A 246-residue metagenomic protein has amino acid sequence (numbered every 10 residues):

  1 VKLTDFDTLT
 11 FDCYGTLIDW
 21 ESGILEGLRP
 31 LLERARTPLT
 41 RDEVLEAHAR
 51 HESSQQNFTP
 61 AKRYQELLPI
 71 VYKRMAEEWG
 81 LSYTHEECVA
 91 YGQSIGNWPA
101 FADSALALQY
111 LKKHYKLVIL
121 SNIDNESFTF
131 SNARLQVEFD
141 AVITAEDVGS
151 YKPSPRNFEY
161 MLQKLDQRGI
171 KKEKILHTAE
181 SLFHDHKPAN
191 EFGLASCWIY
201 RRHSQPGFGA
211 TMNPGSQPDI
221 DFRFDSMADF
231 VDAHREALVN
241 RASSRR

Functional and structural regions predicted by a protein language model:
V1-F6, E21, T37, Q109 (+1 more regions): Asp-based, Mg2+/Mn2+-dependent phosphohydrolase catalytic module
K2-A102, K113: N-terminal helical cap/lid subdomain that shapes the substrate entry/recognition surface in HAD-like hydrolases
S104-A107: Alpha-helical packing segments of well-folded alpha/beta enzyme cores
